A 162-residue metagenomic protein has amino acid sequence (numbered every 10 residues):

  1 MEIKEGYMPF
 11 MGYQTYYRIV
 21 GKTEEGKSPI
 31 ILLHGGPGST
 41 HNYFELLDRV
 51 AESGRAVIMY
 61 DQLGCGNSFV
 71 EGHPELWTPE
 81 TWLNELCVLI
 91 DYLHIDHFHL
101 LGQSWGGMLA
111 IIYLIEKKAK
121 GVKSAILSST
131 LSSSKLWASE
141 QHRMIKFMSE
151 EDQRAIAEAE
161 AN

Functional and structural regions predicted by a protein language model:
M1-G6: A domain-start/cap signature at the N-terminus of enzymes
Y7-V70, E75, L89-I90: Conserved HGGG/HGGXW glycine-rich cap/lid loop of the alpha/beta-hydrolase fold
F10-M11, Q103, S128: Short His-Asn-centered micro-motif
P29, A56, H97-H99, K123-S124: Structural signature of beta-strand start/N-cap positions in the alpha/beta core of ABC transporter nucleotide-binding
Q62-W105, L109, E116, S132: Active-site loop/oxyanion-hole signature of alpha/beta-hydrolase fold enzymes
I115-K123: Primarily recognizes the serine-hydrolase "nucleophile elbow" in alpha/beta-hydrolase and SGNH/GDSL folds
K123-A161: Flexible "cap/lid" loop of the alpha/beta hydrolase fold
